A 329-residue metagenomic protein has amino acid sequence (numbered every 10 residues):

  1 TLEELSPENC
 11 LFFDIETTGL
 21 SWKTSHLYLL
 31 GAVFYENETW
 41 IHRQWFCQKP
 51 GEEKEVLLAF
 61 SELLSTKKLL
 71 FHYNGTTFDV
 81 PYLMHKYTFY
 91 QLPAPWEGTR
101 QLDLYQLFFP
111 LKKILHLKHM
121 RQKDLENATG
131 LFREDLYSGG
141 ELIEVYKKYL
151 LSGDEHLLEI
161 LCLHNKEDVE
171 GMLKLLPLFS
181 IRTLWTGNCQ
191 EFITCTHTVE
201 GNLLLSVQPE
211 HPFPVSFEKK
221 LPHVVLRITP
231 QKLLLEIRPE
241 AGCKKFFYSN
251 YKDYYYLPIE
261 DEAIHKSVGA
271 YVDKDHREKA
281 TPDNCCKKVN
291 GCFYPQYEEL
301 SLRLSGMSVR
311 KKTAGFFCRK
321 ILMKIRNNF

Functional and structural regions predicted by a protein language model:
T1-F13, L20-S25, Y35-F329: DEDD superfamily 3′-5′ metal-dependent exonuclease/proofreading module
L30-A32: Short beta-strand scaffold segments in enzyme catalytic cores
